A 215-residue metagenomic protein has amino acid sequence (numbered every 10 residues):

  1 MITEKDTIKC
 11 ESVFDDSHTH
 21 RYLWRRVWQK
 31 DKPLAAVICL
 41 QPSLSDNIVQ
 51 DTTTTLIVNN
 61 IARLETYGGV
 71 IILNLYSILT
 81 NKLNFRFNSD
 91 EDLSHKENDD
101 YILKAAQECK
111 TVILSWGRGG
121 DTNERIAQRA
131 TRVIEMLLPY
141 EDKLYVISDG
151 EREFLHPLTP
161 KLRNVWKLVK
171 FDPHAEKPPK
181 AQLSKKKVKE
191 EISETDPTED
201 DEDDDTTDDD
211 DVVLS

Functional and structural regions predicted by a protein language model:
M1-V49, D211-S215: Active-site and ligand/interface coordination hotspots across diverse enzymes and nucleic-acid-associated assemblies
H20, T53-T54, H95-N98: Amphipathic coiled-coil/heptad-repeat helices and related helical stalk/stem segments that mediate oligomerization
L34-L73: Adenosine ribonucleotide-centric catalytic and binding domains
L40, L75, W116-R118: Short, well-ordered beta-to-alpha junction loops that form the rim of enzyme active sites and present histidine/acidic
L40-L44, N84-S89: Short, basic, glycine/proline-bearing loop/turn elements
L44, L79, G120: Feature marks short, surface-exposed loop/turn motifs that line or immediately flank catalytic pockets and channel
G68-F85: Short connector loops at secondary-structure junctions
R86-S215: Glycine/proline-rich loop-helix segments at beta-alpha junctions forming the active-site rim of enzyme cores
